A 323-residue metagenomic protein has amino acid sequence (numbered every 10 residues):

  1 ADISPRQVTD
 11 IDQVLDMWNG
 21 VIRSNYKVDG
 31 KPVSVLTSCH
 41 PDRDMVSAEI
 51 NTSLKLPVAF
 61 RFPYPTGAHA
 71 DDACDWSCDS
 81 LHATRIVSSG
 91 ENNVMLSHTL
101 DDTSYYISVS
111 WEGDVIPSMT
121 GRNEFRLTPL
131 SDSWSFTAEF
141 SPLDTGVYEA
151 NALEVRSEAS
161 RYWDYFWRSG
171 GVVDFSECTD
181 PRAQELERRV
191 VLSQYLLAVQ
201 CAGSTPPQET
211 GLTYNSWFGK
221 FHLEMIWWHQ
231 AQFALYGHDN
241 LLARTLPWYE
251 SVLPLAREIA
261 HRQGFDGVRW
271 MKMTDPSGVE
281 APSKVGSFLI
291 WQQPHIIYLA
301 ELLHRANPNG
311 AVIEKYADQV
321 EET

Functional and structural regions predicted by a protein language model:
A1-K220, D239, Y249-R257: Acidic/polar, glycine-enriched structural segments that form the non-catalytic walls/loops of the carbohydrate-binding
L197, C201-E224, G237-Y298, H304-Q319 (+1 more regions): Helix-terminus loop motifs that line ligand-binding clefts
